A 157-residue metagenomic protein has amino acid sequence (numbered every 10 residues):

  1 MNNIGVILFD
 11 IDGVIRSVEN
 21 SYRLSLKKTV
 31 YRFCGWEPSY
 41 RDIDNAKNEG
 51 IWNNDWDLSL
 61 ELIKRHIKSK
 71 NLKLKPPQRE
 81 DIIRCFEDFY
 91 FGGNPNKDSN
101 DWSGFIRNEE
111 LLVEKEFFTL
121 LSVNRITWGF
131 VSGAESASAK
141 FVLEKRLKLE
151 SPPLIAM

Functional and structural regions predicted by a protein language model:
M1-F9, K68-D81: Non-catalytic pre-domain segments flanking phosphatase-related domains
M1-N45, D57: Active-site neighborhood of HAD-like aspartate-dependent phosphohydrolases
N3, L8, D88-F130, A134-R146 (+1 more regions): Short, acidic loop-to-helix structural element flanking the phosphoryl-transfer center in phosphate-processing enzymes
R16, G35-W36, R65, S69-P76: N-terminal glycine/serine-rich phosphate-binding loop of ATP-dependent small-molecule kinases, especially carbohydrate
Y22-R23, N53, S136-A137: Alpha-helix N-cap/helix-start and coil->helix boundary motif
K47, E150-M157: A short, structured active-site edge motif that brings together acidic residues
K47, I51-K68: N-terminal accessory alpha/beta regions
L74-N94: Catalytic cores of nucleic-acid editing and processing enzymes, centered on the cytidine/adenosine deaminase
